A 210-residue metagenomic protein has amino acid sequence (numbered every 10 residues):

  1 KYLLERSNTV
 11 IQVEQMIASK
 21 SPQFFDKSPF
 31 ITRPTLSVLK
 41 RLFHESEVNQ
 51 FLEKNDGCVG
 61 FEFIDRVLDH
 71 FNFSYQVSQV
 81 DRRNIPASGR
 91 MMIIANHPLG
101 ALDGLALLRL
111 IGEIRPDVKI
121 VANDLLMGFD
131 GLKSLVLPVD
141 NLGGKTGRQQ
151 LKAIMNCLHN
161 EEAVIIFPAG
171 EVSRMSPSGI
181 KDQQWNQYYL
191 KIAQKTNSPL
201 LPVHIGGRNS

Functional and structural regions predicted by a protein language model:
Y2-I94, G104-A106, E113-R115, K133-S134: Membrane-anchoring hydrophobic helices of lipid-metabolizing enzymes
E53, L68-F73, H97, D140-K145 (+1 more regions): Short, flexible loop segments at the rims of nucleotide/cofactor-binding pockets, characterized by
M91, C157-L190: Catalytic-site beta-strand/loop segments enriched in glycine and acidic/polar residues
H97-A101, V172-S173: Gly/Ser/Thr-rich loops at beta-strand to alpha-helix junctions that form or flank small-molecule/cofactor-binding
L105-I111, K152, I180: "Short basic amphipathic alpha-helical interaction patches in structured regions
G112, K119-H159: Conserved nucleotide-cofactor-binding alpha/beta core module
K119-A122, I165-F167, L200-H204: A structural signal for short, well-ordered beta-strand segments and their strand-loop junctions that often border
P177-S210: A cross-family acyltransferase "interaction/gating" segment
